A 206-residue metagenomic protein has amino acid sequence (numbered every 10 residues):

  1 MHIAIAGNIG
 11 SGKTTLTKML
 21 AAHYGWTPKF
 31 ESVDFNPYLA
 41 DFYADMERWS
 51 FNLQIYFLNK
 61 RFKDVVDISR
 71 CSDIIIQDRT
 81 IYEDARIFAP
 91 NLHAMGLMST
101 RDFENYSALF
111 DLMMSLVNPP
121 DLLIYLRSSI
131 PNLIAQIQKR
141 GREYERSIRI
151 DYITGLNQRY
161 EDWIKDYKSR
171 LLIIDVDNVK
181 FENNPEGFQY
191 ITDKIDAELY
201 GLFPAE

Functional and structural regions predicted by a protein language model:
I5: Hydrophobic anchor at the beta1->P-loop junction of P-loop NTPases
N8: P-loop (Walker A) phosphate-binding loop of NTP-binding proteins
K13: Conserved lysine of the Walker
L16-T17: Post-Walker A alpha-helix
A22-K60: Conserved substrate/cofactor phosphate-moiety recognition/catalytic segment in nucleotide-dependent phosphotransferases
R61-R101: A basic- and aromatic-enriched beta-loop-alpha substructure that forms the phosphate/nucleotide- and DNA/RNA-contacting
R86-R159: A glycine- and Lys/Arg-enriched "phosphate-lid" helix/loop adjacent to the NTP-binding pocket of small-molecule kinases
I134-E206: NTP-dependent small-molecule kinase module
